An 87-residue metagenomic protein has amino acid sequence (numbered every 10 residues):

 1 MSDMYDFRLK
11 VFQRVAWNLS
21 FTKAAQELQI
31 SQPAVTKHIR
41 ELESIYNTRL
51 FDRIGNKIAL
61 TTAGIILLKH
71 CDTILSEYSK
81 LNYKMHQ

Functional and structural regions predicted by a protein language model:
F12, A24-A25, T61-G64: Hydrophobic two-helix hairpin corresponding to the core of helix-turn-helix DNA-binding domains
R14-Q29: Short helix-boundary/capping micro-motifs
S20-F21, I39, R53: Helix-turn-helix DNA-binding elements, focusing on the entry/boundary residues of the two helices that contact DNA
E27-L28, I39, Y46, L67: Core residues of bacterial helix-turn-helix
E43-L60: A short LG(V/I)-centered, amphipathic sequence patch enriched for acidic residue(s) preceding the LG motif
I45-Y46, L67-Q87: Alpha-helical linker/hinge and terminal dimerization helices associated with HTH transcriptional regulators
